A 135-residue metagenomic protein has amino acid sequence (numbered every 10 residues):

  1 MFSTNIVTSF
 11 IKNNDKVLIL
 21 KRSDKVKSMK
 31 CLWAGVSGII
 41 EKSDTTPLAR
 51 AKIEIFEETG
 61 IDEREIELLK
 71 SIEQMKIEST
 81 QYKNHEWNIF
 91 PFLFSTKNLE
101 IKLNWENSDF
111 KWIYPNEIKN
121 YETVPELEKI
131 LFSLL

Functional and structural regions predicted by a protein language model:
M1-L18, E41, L93: Conserved N-terminal beta-strand and adjoining loop/helix that marks the start of the Nudix/MutT-like hydrolase domain
M1-S3, M29-L32, Y82-N88: A generic structural micro-feature
S9, V17, L32, F110-K111: A residue-level structural signature of the nucleotidyltransferase/glycosyltransferase Rossmann-like core
K16-E57: Conserved Nudix-box catalytic region and its N-terminal flanking loop in Nudix hydrolases and closely related
K27, I72-E73: Intrinsically disordered, low-complexity, charged terminal extensions of DNA damage-control enzymes
I40-I66, Q74-K129: Unchanged
L69: Tryptophan-paired
S133-L134: C-terminal alpha-helix
